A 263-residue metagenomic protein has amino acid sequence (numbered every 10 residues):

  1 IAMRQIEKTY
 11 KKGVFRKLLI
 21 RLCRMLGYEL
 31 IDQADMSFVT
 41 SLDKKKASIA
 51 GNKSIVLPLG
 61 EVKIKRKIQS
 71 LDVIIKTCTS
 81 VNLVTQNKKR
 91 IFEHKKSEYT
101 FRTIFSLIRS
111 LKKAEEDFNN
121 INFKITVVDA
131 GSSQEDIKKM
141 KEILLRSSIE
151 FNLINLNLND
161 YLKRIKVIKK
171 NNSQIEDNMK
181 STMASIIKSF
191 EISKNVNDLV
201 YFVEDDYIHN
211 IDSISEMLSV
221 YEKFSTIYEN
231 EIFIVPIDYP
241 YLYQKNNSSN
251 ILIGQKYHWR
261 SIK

Functional and structural regions predicted by a protein language model:
I1-S54: Membrane-proximal basic amphipathic "stem/tether" segments
L71-I75, L107, F123-V127: Hydrophobic targeting segments
D72-R102: A solvent-exposed, charged loop/short amphipathic helix patch at secondary-structure junctions
I91-Y99, T103-N120: Short, acidic, metal-binding catalytic loop of nucleotide-sugar glycosyltransferases
N119-S132, N155-L158: Short beta-strand/loop segment that forms part of the nucleotide-sugar
Q134-V196: Active-site-proximal specificity loops/subdomain of glycosyltransferases
N197-I208: Short beta-strand-to-loop acidic/aromatic patch adjacent to the donor-nucleotide binding site
N210-K263: Conserved catalytic core of nucleotide-sugar-dependent glycosyltransferases
